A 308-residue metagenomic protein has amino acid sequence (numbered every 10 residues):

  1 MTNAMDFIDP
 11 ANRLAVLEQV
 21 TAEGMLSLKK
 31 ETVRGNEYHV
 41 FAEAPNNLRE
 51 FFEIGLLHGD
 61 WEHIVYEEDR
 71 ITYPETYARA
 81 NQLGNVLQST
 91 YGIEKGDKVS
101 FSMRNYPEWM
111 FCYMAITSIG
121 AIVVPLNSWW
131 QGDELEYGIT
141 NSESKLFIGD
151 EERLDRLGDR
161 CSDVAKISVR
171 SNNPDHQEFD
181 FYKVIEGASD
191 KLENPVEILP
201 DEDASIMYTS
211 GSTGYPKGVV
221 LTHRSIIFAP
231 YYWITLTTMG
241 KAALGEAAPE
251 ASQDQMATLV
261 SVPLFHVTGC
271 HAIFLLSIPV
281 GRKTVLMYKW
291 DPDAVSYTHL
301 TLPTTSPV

Functional and structural regions predicted by a protein language model:
M1, E152-P200, I227: ANL superfamily adenylate-forming
D6-V20, A42-H63, A78: A short N-terminal helical cap/helix-turn-helix that marks the beginning of AMP-binding/adenylate-forming
L26-R34, R49-T72: AMP-dependent adenylate-forming
V40-A44, D60-E94, S100-M114, Q131-E136: Conserved AMP-binding/adenylate-forming core of the ANL superfamily
N85, D97-K98, R104-V124, S128-G132 (+4 more regions): A short helix-loop-beta submotif of the ANL/AMP-binding
S189-Y208, Y215, P249-A257: Conserved pre-ATP/AMP-binding loop-to-beta segment of ANL
T209, T298-T304: Conserved small/polar residues in nucleotide/adenosyl-binding loops
I227-A257, F265-L300: Conserved AMP-binding/adenylation subdomain of ANL enzymes
